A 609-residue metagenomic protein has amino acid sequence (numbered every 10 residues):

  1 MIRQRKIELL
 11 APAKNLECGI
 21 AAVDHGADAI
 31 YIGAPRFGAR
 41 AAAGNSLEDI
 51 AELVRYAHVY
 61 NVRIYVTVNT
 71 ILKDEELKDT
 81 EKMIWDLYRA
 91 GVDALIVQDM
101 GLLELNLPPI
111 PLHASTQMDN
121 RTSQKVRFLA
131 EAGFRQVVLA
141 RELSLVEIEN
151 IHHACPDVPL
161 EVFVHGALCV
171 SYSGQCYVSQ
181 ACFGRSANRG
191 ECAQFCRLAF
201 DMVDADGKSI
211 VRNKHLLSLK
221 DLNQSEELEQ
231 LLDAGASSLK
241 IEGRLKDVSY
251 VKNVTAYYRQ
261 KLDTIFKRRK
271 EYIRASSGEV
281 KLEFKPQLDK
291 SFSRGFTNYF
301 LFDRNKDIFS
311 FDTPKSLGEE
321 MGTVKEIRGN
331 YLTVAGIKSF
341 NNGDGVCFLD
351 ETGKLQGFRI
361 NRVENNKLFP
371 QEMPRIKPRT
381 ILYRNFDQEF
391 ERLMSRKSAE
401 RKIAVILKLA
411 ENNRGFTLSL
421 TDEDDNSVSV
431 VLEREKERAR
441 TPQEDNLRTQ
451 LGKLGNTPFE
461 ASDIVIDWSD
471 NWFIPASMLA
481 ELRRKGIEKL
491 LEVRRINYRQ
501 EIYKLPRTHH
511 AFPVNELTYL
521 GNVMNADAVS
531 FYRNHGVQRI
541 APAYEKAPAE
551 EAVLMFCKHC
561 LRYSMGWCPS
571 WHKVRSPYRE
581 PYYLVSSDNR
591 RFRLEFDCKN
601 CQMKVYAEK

Functional and structural regions predicted by a protein language model:
M1-H25, A29-A39, L53-V54, Y60-Y88 (+3 more regions): Surface-exposed amphipathic alpha-helical tracts and adjacent flexible/coil segments at the periphery of soluble enzymes
A42-A51: Aromatic- and glycine-enriched glycan-recognition loops and surfaces that form the carbohydrate-binding subsites
D93: Short, conserved active-site loop motifs that form the nucleotide-linked donor/cofactor pocket
L103-P108: Short active-site loop/helix that positions an aromatic residue
S115-T116, N120: Ser/Thr-centric signal marking residues that sit in or immediately flank functional binding/regulatory motifs
R121-K125: Short, glycine/polar-rich helix-capping loops at beta-to-alpha or helix-loop-helix junctions that flank or form
